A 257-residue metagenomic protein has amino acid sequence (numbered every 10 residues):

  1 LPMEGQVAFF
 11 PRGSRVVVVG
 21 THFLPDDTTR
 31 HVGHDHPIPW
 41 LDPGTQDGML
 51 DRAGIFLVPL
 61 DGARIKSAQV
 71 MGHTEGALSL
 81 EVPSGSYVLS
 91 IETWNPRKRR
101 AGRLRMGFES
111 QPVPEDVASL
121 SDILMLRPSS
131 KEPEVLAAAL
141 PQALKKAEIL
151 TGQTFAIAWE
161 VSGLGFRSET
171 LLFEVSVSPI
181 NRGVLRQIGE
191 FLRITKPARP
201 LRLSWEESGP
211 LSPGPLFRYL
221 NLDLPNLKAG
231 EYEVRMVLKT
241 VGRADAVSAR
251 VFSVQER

Functional and structural regions predicted by a protein language model:
L1-R257: Intrinsically disordered, low-complexity terminal regions enriched in Ser/Thr/Pro/Gly and charged residues
